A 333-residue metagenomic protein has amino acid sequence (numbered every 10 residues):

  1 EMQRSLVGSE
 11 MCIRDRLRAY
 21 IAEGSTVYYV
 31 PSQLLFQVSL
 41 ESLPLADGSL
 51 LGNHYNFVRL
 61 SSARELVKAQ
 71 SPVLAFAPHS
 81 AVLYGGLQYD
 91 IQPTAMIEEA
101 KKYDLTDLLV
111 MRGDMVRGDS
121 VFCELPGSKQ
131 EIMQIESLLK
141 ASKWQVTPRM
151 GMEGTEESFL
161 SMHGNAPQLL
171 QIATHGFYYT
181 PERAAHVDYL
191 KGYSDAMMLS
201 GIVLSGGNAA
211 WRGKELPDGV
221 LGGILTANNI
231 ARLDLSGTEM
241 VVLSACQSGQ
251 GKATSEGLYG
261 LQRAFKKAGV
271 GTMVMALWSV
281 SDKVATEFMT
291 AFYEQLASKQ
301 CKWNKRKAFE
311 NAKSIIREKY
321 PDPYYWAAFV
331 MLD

Functional and structural regions predicted by a protein language model:
S5, S9-D333: Catalytic cores of enzymes
